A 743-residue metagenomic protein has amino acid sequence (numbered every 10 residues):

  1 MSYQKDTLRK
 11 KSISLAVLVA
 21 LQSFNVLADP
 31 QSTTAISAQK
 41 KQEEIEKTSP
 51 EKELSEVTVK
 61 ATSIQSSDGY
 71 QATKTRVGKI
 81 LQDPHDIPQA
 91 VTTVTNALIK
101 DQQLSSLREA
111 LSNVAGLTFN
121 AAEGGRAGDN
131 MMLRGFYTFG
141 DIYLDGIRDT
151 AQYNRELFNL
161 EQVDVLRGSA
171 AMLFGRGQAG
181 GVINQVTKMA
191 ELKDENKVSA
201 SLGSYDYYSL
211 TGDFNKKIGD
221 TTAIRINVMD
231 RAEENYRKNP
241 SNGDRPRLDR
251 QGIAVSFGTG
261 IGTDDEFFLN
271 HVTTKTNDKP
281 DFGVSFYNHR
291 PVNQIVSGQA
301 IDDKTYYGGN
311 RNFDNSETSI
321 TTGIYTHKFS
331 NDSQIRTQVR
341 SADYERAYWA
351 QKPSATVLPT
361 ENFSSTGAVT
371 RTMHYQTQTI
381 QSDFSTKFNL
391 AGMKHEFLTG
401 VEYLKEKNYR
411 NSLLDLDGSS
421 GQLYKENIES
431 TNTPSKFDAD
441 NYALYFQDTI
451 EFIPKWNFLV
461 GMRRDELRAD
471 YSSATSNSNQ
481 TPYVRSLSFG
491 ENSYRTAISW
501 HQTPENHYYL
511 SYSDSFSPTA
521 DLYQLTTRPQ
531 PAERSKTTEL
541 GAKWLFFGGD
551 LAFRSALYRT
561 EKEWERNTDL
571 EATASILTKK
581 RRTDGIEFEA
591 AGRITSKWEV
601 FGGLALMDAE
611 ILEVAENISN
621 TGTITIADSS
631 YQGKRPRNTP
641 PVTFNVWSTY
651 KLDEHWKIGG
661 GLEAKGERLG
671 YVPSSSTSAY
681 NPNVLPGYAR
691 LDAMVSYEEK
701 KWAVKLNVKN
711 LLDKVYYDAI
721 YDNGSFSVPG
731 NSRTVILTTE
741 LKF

Functional and structural regions predicted by a protein language model:
P30, K47-K193, S515, L540 (+1 more regions): Acidic, small-polar-rich N-terminal luminal/periplasmic segments of exported/outer-membrane proteins
E195, L202-E233, R237-F282, F313-I324: Transmembrane beta-barrel wall of Gram-negative outer-membrane proteins
G260-D264, Y375, K394-E396, E402-E406 (+6 more regions): Structural signature of Gram-negative outer-membrane beta-barrels, strongest in the C-terminal barrel of TonB-dependent
Y287-T305, T356-S364, R410-S435, N477-R485 (+4 more regions): Surface-exposed loop/turn segments flanking beta-strands in extracellular/periplasmic regions
S319-Y344, T366-A474: Face-selective signature of the C-terminal outer-membrane beta-barrel domain
T322-S330, Q334-R340, Y344-K352, H501 (+3 more regions): Membrane-embedded beta-barrel scaffold of Gram-negative outer-membrane proteins
R559-E561, L577-S676, L712, T738-K742: Gram-negative outer-membrane beta-barrel transporters
A664-S675, S696-F743: C-terminal beta-signal and adjacent terminal beta-strands/loops of Gram-negative outer-membrane beta-barrel proteins
